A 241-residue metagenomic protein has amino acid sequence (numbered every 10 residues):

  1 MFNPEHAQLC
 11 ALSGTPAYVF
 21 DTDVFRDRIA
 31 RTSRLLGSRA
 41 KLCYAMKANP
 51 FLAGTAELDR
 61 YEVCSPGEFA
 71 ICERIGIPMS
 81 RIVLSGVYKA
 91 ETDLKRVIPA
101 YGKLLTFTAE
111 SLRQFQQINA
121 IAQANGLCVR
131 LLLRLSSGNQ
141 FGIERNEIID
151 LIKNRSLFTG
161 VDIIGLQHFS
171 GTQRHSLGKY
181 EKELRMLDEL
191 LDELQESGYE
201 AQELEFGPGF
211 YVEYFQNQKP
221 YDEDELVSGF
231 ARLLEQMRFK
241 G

Functional and structural regions predicted by a protein language model:
M1-V129, L157-F158, D162, E196: A charged N-terminal "starter" segment
F2, Y18-F25, I29, I148 (+4 more regions): Generic structural signal for well-ordered, non-membrane alpha-helical segments in soluble metabolic enzymes
R28, T32-L35, G138, F158 (+3 more regions): Change "in soluble alpha/beta enzymes" to "in soluble alpha/beta proteins
A48-P50, G67, Y88, S111-R113 (+4 more regions): Active-site-proximal loop/turn and secondary-structure-junction residues that shape catalytic pockets, frequently
P99-A100, L132-G142, G165-K179, E203-D222: Active-site-proximal beta-alpha loop/turn segments in soluble metabolic enzymes
T106-Q117, S137-D150, T172-R185, P220-Y221 (+1 more regions): Active-site glycine- and acidic-residue-rich loops that bind and position anionic ligands or nucleotide-like cofactors
I148-F158, G165-H168: Conserved beta-alpha junction segments in alpha/beta enzyme cores
K182-G241: C-terminal active-site-proximal or functional interface alpha/beta core segments in diverse enzymes
